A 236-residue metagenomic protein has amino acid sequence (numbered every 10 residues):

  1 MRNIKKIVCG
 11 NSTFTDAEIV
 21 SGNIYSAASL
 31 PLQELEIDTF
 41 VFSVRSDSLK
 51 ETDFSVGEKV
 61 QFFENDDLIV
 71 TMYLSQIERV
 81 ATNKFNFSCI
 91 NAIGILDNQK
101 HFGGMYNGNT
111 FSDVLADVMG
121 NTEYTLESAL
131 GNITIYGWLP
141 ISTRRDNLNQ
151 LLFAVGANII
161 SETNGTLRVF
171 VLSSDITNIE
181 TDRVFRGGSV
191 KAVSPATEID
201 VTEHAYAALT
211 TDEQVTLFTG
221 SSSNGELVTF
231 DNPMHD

Functional and structural regions predicted by a protein language model:
M1-D53, I90-G94, R186-D236: Juxtamembrane "anchor/assembly" segments of surface/extracellular structural proteins
R2, Q76-L96, S128-Y206: Short beta-strand-centered interaction patches in the first periplasmic/extracellular domains of large envelope
K5-T13, V114-N132: Intrinsically disordered, low-complexity terminal/linker regions enriched in Pro/Ser/Gly and acidic residues
N11-F14, D66-D67, N164-G165: Detector for glycine-centered tight turns/loop "hinges" at secondary-structure junctions
Q33, F40-F42, C89, H101-T125 (+1 more regions): Amphipathic, non-transmembrane alpha-helical segments in extracytoplasmic/periplasmic proteins
E36, L68, A81-N83, T163 (+2 more regions): Short loop/turn segments at connectors of secondary-structure elements within structured domains
S48-T125: Surface-exposed cap/loop segments at beta↔alpha junctions
D67-I69, E180, L217: Local beta-strand/beta-hairpin segments that build beta-sheet-rich folds
